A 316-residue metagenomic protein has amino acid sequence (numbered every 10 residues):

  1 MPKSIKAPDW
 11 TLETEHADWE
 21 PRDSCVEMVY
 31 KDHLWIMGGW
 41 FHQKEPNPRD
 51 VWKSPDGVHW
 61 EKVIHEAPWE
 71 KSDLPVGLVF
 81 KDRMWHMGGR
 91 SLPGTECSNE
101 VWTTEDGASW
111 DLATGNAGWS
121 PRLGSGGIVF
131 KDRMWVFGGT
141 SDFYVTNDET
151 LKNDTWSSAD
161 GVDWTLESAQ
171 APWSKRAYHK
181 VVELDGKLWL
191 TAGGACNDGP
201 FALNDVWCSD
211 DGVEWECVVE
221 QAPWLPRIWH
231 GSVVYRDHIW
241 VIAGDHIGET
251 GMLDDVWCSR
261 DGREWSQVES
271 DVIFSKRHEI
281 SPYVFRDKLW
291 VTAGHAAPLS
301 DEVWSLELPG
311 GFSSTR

Functional and structural regions predicted by a protein language model:
M1-R316: Kelch-like beta-propeller repeat domains
